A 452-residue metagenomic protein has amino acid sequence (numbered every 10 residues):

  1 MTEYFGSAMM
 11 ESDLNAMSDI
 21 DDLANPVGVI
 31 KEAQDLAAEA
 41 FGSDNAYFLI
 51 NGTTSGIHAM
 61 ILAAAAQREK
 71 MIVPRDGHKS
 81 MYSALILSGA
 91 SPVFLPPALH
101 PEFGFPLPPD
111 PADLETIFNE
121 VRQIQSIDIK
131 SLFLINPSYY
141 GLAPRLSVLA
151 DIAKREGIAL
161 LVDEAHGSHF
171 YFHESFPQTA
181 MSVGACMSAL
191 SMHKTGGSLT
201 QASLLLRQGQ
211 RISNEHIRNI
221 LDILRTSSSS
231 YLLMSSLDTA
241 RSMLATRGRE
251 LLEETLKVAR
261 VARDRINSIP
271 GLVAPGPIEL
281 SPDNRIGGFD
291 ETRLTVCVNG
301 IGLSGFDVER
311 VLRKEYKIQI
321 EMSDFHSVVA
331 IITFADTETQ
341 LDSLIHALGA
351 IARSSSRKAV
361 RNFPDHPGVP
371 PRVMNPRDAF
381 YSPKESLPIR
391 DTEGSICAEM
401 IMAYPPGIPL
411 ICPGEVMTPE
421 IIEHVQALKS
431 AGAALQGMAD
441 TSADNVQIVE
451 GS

Functional and structural regions predicted by a protein language model:
M1-S18, G276-L280: Short secondary-structure junction/hinge motifs that connect adjacent elements
M1-S7, M402, P406-P409, M438-A439 (+1 more regions): N-terminal glycine-rich, Lys/His-bearing helix-loop that initiates the first secondary-structure elements of many
E3-Y4, D13, N25, A40-S43 (+1 more regions): Conserved PLP-enzyme active-site core in the AAT-like
M10-G52: Conserved N-terminal alpha-helix of the aminotransferase class I/II PLP-enzyme fold
I20, Y47-L49, L132-I135, T295 (+1 more regions): Short glycine-rich or small-residue beta-strand-to-loop segments that form or flank ligand, phosphate, metal/Fe-S
F48, F94-P96, L190, M322 (+1 more regions): Structural signal for conserved beta-strand scaffold positions within catalytic alpha/beta enzyme cores
V261, N267-M438: Conserved C-terminal alpha-helix-loop-beta "cap" of PLP-dependent enzymes that closes/shapes the active-site mouth
